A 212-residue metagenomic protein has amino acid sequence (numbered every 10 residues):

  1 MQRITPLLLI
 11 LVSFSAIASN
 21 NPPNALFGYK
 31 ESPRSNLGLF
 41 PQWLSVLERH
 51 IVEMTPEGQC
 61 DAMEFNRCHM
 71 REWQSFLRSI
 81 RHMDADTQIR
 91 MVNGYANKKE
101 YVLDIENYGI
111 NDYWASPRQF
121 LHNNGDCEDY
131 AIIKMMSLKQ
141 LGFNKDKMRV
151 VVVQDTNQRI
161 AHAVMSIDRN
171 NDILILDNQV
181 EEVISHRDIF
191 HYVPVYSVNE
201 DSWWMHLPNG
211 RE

Functional and structural regions predicted by a protein language model:
M1, I17-A18: Residue-level detector of alpha-helical hydrophobic segments embedded in or interacting with membranes
Q2-L9: Sec-dependent signal peptide recognition, specifically the positively charged N-region followed immediately by
I10-L11, G142: Short, linear, compositionally biased motifs with a strong N-terminal bias
S13-S15: N-terminal signal peptide c-region/cleavage motif recognized by signal peptidases
A18-E212: A structural boundary/capping signal
